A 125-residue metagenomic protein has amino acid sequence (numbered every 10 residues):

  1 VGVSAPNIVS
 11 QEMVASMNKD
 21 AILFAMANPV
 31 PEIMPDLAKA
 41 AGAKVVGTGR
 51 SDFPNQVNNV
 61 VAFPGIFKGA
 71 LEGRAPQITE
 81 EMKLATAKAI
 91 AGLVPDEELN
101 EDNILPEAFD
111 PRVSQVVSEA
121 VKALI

Functional and structural regions predicted by a protein language model:
V1-A27, E32: Rossmann-like NAD(P)-binding element
I22-I125: Adenosine-phosphate binding glycine-rich loop
